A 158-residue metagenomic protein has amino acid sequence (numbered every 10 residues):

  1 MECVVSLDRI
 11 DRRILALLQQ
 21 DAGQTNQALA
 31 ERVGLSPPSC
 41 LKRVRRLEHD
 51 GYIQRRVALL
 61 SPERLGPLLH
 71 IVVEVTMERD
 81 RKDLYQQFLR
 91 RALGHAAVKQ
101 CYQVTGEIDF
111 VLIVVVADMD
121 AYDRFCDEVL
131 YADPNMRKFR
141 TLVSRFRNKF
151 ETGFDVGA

Functional and structural regions predicted by a protein language model:
M1-A158: A compositional/biophysical signature of low hydrophobicity enriched in polar/charged and small residues
